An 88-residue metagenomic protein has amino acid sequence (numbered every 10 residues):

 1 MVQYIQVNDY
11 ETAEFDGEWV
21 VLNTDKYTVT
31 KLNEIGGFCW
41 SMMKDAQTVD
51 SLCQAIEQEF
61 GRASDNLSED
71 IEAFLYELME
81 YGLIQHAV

Functional and structural regions predicted by a protein language model:
M1-G37, S41, A87-V88: Acidic, low-complexity/disordered tracts enriched in E/D and polar residues
T28-V88: Long, charge-rich, low-complexity alpha-helical segments
